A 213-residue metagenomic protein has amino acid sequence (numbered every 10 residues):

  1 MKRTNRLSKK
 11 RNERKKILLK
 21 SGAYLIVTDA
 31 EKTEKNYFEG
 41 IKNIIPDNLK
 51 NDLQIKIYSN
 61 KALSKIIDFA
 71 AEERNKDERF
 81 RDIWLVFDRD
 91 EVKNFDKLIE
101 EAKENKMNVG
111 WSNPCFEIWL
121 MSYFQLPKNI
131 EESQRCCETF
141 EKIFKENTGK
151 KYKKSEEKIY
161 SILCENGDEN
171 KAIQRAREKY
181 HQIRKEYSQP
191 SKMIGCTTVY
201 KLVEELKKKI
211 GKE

Functional and structural regions predicted by a protein language model:
K2-T4, K9-Y24, K35, E39-I57 (+2 more regions): C-terminal accessory helical subdomains adjacent to catalytic cores in phosphodiester- and nucleotide-handling enzymes
L25-D29: Short hydrophobic beta-strand that contains or immediately precedes a catalytic carboxylate
A30-E34: Short acidic, Gly/Ser-rich segments with clustered Asp/Glu that frequently serve as metal-coordination loops in enzyme
S59-L63: Short, charge-patterned binding micro-sites
K65-R79: Short, basic/hydrophobic alpha-helical segments
